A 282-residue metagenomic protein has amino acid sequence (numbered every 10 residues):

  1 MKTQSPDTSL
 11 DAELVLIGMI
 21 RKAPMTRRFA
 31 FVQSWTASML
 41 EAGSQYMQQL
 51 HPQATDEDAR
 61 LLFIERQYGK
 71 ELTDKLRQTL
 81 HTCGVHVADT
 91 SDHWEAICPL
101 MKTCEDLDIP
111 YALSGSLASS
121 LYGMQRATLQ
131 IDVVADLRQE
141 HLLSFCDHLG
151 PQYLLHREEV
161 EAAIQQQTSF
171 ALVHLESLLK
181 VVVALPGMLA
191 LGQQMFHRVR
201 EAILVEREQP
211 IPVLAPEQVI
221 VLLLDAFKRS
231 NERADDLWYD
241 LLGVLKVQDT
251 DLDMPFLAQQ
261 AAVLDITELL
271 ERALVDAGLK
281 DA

Functional and structural regions predicted by a protein language model:
M1-V87: N-terminus-biased detector of the onset of the functional/mature region
T3-S5, E71-A282: Compositionally biased terminal segments of proteins
